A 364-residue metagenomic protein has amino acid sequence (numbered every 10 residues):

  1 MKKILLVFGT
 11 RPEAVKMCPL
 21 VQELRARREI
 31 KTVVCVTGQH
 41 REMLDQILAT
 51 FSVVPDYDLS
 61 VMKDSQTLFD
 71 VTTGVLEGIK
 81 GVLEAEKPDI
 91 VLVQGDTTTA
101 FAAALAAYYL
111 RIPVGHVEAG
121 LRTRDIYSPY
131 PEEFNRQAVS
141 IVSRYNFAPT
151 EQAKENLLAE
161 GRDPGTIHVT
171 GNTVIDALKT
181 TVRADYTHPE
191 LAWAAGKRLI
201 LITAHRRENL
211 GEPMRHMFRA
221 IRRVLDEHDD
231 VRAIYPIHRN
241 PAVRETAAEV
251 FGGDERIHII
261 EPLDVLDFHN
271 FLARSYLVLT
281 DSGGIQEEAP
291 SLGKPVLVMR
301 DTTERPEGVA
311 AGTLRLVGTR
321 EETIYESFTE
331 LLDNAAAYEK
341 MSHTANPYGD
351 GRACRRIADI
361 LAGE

Functional and structural regions predicted by a protein language model:
M1-Y235, A242-E364: Nucleotide-activated sugar donor-binding and catalytic core shared by glycosyltransferases and related lipid-linked
